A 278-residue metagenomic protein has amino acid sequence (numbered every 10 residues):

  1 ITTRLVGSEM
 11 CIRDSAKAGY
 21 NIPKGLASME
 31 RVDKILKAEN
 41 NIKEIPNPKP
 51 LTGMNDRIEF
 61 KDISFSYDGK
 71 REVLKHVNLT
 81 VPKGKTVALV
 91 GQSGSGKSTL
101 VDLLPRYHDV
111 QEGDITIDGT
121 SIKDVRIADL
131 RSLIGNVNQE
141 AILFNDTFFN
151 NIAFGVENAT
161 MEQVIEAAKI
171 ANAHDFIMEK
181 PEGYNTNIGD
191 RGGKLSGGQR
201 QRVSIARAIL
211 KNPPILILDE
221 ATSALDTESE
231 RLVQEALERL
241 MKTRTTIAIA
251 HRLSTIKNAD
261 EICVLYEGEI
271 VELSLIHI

Functional and structural regions predicted by a protein language model:
I1-I12, I276-H277: Single conserved hydrophobic/aromatic residue that forms the stacking wall/gate of nucleotide- or nucleobase-binding
T2-R4, K24, N41, S64-G69: An intracellular "coupling" helix at the cytosolic face of ABC transporter transmembrane type-1 domains
S8-I35: Cytosolic ends of transmembrane helices, especially the final helix of ABC transmembrane type-1 domains
I22, E39-I42, L240: Signal-transduction coiled-coil helices of two-component systems
K34, N41, A153: Conserved E/DxxT/N motif and adjacent residues on the DHp alpha2 helix of HisKA-family sensor histidine kinases
A38-E39, H108: Two-component histidine kinase transmitter core
E44-I45, L51-I276: ABC-type nucleotide-binding domain
